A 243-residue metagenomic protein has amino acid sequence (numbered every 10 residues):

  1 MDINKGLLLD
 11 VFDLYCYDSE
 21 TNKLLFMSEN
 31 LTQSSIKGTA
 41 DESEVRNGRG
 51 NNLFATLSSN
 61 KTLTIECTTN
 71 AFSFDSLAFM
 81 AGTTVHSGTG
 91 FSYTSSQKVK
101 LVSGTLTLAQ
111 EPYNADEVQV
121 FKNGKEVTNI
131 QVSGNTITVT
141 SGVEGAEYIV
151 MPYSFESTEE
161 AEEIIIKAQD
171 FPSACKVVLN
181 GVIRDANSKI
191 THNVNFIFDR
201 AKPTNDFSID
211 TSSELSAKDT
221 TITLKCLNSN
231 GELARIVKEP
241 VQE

Functional and structural regions predicted by a protein language model:
M1-M80, N129-I130, N195-T221: Solvent-exposed edge beta-strands and adjacent loop segments that serve as assembly or binding interfaces
T64-T68, V150, K176-N180, T221-K225: Beta-strand secondary-structure signal
T69, Q110-P112, S141: Non-cytosolic beta-sheet module surface loops
S73-Q131, S154-H192: Extended beta-strand solenoid/passenger and fiber regions
G124, V139-E144, H192-E243: Mixed-charge, glycine-accented linear interaction segment located at domain edges/termini
N135-I137: Short strand-edge motifs at loop-to-beta-strand transitions and within beta-strands of extracellular beta-rich domains
S141-A161: Small/polar beta-strand repeat architecture
